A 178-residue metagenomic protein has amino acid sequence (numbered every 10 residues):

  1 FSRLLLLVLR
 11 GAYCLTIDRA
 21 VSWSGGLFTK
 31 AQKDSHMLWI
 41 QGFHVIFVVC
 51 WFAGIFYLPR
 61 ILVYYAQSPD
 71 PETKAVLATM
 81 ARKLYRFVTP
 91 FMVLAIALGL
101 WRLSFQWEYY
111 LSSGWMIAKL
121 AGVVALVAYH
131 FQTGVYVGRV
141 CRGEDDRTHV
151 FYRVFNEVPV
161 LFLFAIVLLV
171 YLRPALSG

Functional and structural regions predicted by a protein language model:
L6, D18, G26-F28: Low-complexity, intrinsically disordered segments with a bias for serine/threonine
L7-V8, G99: Glycine-centered flexibility motif
S22-H36: Short, Lys/Arg-enriched N-terminal segments with co-localized hydrophobic residues within the first ~10-30 amino acids
K33-G178: Polytopic transmembrane helical bundles with strong interfacial aromatic enrichment
